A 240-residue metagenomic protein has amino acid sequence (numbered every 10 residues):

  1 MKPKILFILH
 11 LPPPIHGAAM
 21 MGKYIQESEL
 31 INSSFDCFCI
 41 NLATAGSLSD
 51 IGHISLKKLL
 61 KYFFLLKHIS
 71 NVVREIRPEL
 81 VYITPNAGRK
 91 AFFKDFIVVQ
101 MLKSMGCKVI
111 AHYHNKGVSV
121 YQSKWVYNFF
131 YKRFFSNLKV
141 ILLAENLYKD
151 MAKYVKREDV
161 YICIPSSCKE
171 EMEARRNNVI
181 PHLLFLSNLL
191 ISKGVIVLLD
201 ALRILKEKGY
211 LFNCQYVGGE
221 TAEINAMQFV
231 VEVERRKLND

Functional and structural regions predicted by a protein language model:
M1-A45, G106-C107, V197, R203: N-terminal subdomain of nucleotide-sugar transferases
L6-I8, A174-K193, L198-I204, C214-E220: Conserved donor-binding/catalytic core segment of Leloir-type glycosyltransferases
I25-N32, L183, V195-L211, E232-E234: Short hydrophobic signal-anchor/transmembrane segments that target glycosyltransferases and glycosylation machinery
N41-A45, N213-V230: Glycosyltransferase donor-sugar binding loop
L65, L80-M105: An aromatic- and histidine-rich active-site surface loop
N86-K90, C107-K124, K169-E170: A short, histidine- and acid-enriched strand-loop-helix "catalytic/donor-clamping" loop that lines the nucleotide-sugar
V98-M105, S123-K139: Membrane-proximal helix-turn-helix segments that form the acceptor-binding/catalytic region of lipid-linked
K132-M172, H182, L186: Donor nucleotide-sugar binding/catalytic pocket of nucleotide-sugar-dependent glycosyltransferases
